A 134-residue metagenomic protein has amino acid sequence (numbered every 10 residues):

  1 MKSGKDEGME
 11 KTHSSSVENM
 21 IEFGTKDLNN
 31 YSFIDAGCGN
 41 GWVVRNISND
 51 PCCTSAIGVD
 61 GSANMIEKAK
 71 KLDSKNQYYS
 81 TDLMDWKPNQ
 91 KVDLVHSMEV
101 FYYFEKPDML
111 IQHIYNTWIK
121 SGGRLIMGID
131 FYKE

Functional and structural regions predicted by a protein language model:
M1-D27, W42-V43, K133-E134: Conserved class I S-adenosyl-L-methionine
N30-Y31: Nucleotide donor/acceptor-binding cores
I34-D85: Class I SAM-dependent methyltransferase SAM/SAH-binding core
H96: A conserved beta-strand element that flanks and buttresses the S-adenosyl-L-methionine
E99-V100: Short catalytic micro-motifs in class I SAM-dependent methyltransferases
D108-S121: A short glycine-rich, Lys/Arg-flanked "PGG" loop and its adjoining helix->strand segment in the class I
G122-D130: Conserved beta-strand signature within the Rossmann-like core of class I S-adenosyl-L-methionine
